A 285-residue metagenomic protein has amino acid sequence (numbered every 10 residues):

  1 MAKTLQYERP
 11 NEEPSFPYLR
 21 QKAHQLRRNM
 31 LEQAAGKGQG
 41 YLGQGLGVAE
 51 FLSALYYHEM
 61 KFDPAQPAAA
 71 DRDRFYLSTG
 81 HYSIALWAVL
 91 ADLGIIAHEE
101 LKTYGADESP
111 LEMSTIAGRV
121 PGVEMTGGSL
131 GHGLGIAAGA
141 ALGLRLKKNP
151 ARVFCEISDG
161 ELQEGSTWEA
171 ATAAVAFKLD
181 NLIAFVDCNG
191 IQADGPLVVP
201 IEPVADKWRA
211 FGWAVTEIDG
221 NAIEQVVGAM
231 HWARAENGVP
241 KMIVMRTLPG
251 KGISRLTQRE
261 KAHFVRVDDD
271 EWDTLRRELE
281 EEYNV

Functional and structural regions predicted by a protein language model:
A2, I223, G228-V285: Glycine/aspartate-rich loop-and-adjacent alpha/beta segment that forms the canonical ThDP
A23-Q39, D187-C188: N-terminal capping segment at the start of a domain
Q33, L46-A176: Cofactor-binding active-site loop characterized by glycine-rich and histidine/acidic residues
E50, H81-Y82, N189-G190, A222 (+1 more regions): Glycine-rich beta-alpha junction loops
D73-F75, A151-C155, L182, V239-T247: Generic beta-sheet signal
W87-A88, I116, S166-W168, D194-V198 (+2 more regions): Short acidic, glycine/serine/threonine-rich loops at helix termini
N149, V199-A229, E278-N284: Conserved thiamine diphosphate
E164-N189, M242-M245: A short alpha/beta connector and helix-capping loop motif
